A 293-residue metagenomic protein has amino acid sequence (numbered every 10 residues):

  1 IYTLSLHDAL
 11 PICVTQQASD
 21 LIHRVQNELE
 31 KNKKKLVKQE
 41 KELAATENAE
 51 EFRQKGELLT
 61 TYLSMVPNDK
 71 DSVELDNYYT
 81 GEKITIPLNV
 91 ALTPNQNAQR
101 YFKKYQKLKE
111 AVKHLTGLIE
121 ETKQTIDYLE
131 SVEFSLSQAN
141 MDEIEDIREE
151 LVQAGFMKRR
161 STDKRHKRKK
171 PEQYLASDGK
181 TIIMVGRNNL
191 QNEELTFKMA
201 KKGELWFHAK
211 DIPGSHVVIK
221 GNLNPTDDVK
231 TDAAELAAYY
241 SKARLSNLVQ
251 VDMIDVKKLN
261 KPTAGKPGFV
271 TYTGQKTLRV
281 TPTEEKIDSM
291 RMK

Functional and structural regions predicted by a protein language model:
L4-K293: Extended, highly charged segments
